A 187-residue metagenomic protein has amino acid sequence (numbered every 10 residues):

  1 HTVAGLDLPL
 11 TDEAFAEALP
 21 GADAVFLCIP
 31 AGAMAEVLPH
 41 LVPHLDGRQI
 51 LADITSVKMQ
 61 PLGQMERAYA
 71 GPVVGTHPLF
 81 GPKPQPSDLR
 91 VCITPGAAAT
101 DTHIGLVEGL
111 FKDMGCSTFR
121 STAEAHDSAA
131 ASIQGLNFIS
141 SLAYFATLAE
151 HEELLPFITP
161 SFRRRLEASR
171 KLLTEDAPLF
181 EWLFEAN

Functional and structural regions predicted by a protein language model:
H1-G21: NAD(P)+-binding Rossmann beta1-loop-alpha1 motif at the extreme N-terminus of oxidoreductases
T2-A4, I50, P72, S117-F119: Conserved beta-strand segments of alpha/beta enzyme cores
L6-T11, T55, V73-T76: Short gly/ser/thr-rich secondary-structure transition/capping motifs
A16-M65: Rossmann-fold NAD(P) dinucleotide-binding segment
A18, G32-H40, T100-G109, Y144-L155: Short, basic, helix/turn surface patches
P20-F26, A68-A70, V91-T94, L136-I139: Short, hinge-like loop/turn segments at secondary-structure boundaries
V57-T118, A125: Rossmann-fold dinucleotide-binding core
R120-N187: An accessory alpha-helical subdomain
